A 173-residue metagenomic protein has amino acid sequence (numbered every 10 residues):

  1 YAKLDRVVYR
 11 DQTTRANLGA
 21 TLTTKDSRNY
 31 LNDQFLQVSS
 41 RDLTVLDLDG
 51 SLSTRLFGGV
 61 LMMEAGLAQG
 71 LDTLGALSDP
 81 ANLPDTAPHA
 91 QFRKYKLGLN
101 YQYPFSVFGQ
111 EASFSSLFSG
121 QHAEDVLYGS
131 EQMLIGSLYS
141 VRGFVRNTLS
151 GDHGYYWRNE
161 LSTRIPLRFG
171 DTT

Functional and structural regions predicted by a protein language model:
Y1: Phosphate/diphosphate-binding loops
V8-Q12, L56-G59: Extracytoplasmic assembly/pore-lining segments of large envelope/extracellular complexes
R10-L31, D47: Polar, glycine-rich mid-to-C-terminal structural blocks that act as macromolecule-binding/assembly scaffolds
D26-T172: C-terminal outer-membrane beta-barrel translocator/porin domains of Gram-negative envelope proteins and their
